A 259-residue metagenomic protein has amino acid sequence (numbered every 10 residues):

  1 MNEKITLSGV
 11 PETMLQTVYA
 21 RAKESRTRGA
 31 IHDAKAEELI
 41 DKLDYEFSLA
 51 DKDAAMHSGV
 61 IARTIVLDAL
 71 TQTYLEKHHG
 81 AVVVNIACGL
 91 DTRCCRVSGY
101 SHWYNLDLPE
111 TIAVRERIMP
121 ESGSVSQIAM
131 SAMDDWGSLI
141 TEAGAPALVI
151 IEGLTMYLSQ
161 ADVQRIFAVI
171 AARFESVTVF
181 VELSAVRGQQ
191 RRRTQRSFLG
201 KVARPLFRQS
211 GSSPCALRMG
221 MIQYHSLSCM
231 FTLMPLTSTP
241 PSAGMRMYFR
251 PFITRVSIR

Functional and structural regions predicted by a protein language model:
M1-V84, C88-M130, E142-A143: Rossmann-like AdoMet
Q127, Y157-R173: A short, conserved alpha-helix within the catalytic core of class I
W136-G144: Short amphipathic alpha-helix with an adjacent loop that forms part of the alpha/beta core around
A147-E152, V163: A short beta-strand submotif of the Rossmann-like class I SAM-dependent methyltransferase core that lines
L148, R173-R187: Conserved beta-strand signature within the Rossmann-like core of class I S-adenosyl-L-methionine
Q190-P205: Short, glycine-/aromatic-enriched active-site segment of Class I SAM-dependent methyltransferases
R204-C229: Short alpha-helix
Y224-P251: Conserved catalytic loop of SAM-dependent methyltransferase domains
